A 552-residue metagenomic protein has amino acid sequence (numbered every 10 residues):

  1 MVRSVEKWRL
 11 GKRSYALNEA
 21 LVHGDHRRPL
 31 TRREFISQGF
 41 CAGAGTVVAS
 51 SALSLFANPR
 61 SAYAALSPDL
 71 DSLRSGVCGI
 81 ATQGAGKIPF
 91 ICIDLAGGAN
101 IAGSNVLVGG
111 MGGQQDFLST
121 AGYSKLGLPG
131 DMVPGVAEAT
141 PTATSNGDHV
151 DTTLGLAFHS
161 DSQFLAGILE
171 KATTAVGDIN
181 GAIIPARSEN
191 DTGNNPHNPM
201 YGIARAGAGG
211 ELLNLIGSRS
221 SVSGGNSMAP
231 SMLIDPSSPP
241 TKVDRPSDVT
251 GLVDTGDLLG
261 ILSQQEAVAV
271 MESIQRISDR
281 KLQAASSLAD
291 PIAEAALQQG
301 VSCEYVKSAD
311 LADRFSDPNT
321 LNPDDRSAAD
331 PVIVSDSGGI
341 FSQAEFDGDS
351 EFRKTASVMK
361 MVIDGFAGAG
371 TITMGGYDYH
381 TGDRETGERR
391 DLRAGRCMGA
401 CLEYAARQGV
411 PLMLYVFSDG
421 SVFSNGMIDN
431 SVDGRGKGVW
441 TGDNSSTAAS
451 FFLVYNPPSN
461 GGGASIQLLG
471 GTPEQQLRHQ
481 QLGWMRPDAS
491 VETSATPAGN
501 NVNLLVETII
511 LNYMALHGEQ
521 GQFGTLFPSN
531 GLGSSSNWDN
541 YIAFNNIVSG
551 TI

Functional and structural regions predicted by a protein language model:
M1-E34: N-terminal secretory signal peptides
S4-W8, V106, V133-D151, G376-I552: Feature marks hydrolase-like catalytic cores characterized by long aromatic- and Gly/Pro-rich stretches
I36-Y63: N-terminal export signals
S67-L107: N-terminal module-boundary/linker segments of secreted carbohydrate-active enzymes
I80, I101-Q115, G193-N198, G382-R384 (+1 more regions): Short, solvent-exposed loop/turn and secondary-structure capping segments
F90-D94, I101-A102, A182-P185, A369-T373 (+2 more regions): Structural recognition of the beta-strand scaffold that forms the well-ordered cores of secreted hydrolase catalytic
E138-E272: Extracytoplasmic mature domains of secreted/periplasmic and thylakoid-lumen proteins
S278-Y404: Anion-binding catalytic surfaces of enzymes that hydrolyze or transfer phosphate/sulfate esters
